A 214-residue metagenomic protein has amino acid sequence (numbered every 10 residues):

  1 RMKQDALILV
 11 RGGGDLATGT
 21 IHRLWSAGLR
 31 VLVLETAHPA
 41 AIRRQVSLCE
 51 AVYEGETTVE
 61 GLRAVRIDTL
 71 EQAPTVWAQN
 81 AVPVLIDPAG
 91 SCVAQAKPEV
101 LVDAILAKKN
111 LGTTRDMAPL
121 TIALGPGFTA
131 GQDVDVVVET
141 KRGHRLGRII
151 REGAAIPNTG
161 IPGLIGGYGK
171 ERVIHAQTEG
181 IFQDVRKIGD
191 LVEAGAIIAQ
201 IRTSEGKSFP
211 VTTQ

Functional and structural regions predicted by a protein language model:
M2-Q214: Well-ordered secondary-structure scaffolds
